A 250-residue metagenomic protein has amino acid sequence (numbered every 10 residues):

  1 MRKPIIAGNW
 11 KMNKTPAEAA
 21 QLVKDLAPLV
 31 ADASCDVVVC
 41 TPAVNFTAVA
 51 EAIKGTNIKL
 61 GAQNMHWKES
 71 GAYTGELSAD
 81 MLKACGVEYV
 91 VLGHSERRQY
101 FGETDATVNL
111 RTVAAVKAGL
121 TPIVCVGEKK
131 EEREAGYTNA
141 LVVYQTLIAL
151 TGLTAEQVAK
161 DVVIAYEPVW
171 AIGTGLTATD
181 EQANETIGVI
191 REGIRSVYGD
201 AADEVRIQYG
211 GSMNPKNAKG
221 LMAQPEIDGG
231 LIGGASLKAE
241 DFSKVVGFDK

Functional and structural regions predicted by a protein language model:
M1-K250: Active-site loop-to-helix "anion-binding N-cap" substructures in soluble metabolic enzymes
